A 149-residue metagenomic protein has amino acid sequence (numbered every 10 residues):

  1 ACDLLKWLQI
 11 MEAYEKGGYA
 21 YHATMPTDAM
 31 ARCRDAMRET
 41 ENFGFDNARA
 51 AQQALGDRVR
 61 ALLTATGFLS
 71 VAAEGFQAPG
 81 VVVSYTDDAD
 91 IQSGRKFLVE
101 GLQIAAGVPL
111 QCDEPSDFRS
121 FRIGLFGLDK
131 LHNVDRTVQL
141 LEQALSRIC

Functional and structural regions predicted by a protein language model:
A1-A61, D129: Active-site C-terminal subdomain of aminotransferase-like
G44-A51, F68-E74, C149: Flexible, glycine/charged-enriched surface loops at secondary-structure junctions
R58, L62-T66, A144: Alpha-helical structural signal in soluble globular domains
T64, F68-R136: Conserved C-terminal alpha-helix-loop-beta "cap" of PLP-dependent enzymes that closes/shapes the active-site mouth
T137-L145: Short amphipathic C-terminal alpha-helix that caps PH/PH-like domains
